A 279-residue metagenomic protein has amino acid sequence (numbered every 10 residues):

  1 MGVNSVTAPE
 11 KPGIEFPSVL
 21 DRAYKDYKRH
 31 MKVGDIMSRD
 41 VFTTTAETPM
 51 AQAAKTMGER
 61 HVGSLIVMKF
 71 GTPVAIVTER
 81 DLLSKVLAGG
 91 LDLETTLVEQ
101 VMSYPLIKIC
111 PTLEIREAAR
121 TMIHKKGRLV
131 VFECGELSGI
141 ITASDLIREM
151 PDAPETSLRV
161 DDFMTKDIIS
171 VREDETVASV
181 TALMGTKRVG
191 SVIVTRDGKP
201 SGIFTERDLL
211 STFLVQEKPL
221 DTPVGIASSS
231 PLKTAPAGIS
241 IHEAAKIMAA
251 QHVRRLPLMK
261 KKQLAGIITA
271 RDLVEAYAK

Functional and structural regions predicted by a protein language model:
M1-K279: Tandem CBS (Cystathionine beta-synthase) repeat/Bateman regulatory domains
